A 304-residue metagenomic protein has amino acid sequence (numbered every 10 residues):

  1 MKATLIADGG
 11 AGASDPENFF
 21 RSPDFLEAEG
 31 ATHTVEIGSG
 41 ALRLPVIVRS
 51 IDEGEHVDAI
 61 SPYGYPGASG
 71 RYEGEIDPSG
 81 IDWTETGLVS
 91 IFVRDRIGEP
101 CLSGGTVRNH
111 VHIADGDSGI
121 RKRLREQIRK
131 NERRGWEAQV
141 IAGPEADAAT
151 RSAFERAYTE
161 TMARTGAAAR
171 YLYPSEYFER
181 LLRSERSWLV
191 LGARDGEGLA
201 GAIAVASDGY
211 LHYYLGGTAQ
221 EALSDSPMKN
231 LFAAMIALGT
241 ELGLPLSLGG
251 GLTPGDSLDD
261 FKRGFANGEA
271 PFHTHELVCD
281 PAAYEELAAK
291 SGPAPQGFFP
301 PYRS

Functional and structural regions predicted by a protein language model:
M1-E53, D95-S224: A conserved beta-strand-loop-helix scaffold within acyl/acetyltransferase catalytic domains
G30-H33, T86-L88, S187, E241-L244: Short, high-confidence coil segments that cap the C-terminus of an alpha-helix and link into the following beta-strand
I47-G54, G98-S118, S247-S304: Active-site/acyl-donor-binding loops of N-acyltransferases
S50-G64: Conserved acyl-donor/pantetheine-binding loop and adjacent beta-alpha core of acyl/acetyltransferases and related
Y63-Y72: The substrate-binding groove and active-site-proximal loops of carbohydrate-active enzymes, especially glycoside
Y72-G74, A146, L252-G255: Acidic-and-aromatic substrate-binding clefts and catalytic sites of carbohydrate-active enzymes
E73-H110: Non-catalytic accessory segments adjacent to catalytic cores
Y177-E179, R183-E286: Aromatic (often tryptophan-rich) hydrophobic motifs at membrane interfaces
